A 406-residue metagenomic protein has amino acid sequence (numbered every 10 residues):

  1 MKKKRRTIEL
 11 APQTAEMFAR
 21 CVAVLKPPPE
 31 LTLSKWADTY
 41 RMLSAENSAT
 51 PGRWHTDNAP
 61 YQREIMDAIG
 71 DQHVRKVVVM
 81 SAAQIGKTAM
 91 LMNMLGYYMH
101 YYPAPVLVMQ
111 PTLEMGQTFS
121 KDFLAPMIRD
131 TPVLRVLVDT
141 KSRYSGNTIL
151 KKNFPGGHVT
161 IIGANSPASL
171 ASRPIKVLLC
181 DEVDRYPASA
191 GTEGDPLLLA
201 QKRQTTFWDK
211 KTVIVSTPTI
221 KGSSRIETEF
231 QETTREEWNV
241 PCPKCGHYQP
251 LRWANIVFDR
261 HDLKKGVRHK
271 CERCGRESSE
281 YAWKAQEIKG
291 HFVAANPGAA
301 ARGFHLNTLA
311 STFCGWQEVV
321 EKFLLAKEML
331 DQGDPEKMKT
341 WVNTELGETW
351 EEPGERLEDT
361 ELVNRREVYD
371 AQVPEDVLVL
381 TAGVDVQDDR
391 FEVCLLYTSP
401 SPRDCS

Functional and structural regions predicted by a protein language model:
K2-L380, V384, D389-F391: Phosphate/NTP-binding elements of NTP-utilizing enzymes
V393-L395: Short beta-strand scaffold segments in enzyme catalytic cores
Y397-S406: Single conserved hydrophobic/aromatic residue that forms the stacking wall/gate of nucleotide- or nucleobase-binding
